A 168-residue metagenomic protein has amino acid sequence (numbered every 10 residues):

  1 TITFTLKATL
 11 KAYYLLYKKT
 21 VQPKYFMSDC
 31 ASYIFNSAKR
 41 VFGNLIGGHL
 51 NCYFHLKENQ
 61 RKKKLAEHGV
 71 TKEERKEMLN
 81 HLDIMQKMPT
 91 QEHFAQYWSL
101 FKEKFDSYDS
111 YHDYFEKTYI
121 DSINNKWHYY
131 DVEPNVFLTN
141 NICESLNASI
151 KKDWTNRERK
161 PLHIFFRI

Functional and structural regions predicted by a protein language model:
T1-K7: Phosphate/oxyanion-binding active-site loops and adjacent basic polyanion-contact surfaces
L10-I168: Extended amphipathic alpha-helical interaction segments
